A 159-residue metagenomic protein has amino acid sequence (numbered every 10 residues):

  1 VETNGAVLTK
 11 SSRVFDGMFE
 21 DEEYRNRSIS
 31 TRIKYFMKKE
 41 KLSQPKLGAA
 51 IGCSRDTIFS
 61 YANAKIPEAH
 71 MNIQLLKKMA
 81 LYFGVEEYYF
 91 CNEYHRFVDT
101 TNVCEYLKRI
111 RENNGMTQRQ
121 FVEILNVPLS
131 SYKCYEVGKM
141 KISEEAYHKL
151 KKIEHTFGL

Functional and structural regions predicted by a protein language model:
T3-E40, N92-N113: A short, Lys/Arg-rich alpha-helix, primarily the initiator
M37, A62-K65, L75, E136 (+2 more regions): DNA major-groove recognition helix of helix-turn-helix
K39, A50, Y82, N113 (+1 more regions): Residues within the alpha-helical elements of helix-turn-helix
Q44, L76, L107, Q118: Helix-turn-helix DNA-binding elements, focusing on the entry/boundary residues of the two helices that contact DNA
K46-G48, Q120-E123: Short alpha-helical "recognition helix" segments of helix-turn-helix
G52-H70, H95, V127-I142: Recognition helix of helix-turn-helix/homeodomain-like DNA-binding domains that insert into the DNA major groove
N72-Y89, E144-L159: DNA major-groove recognition helix of helix-turn-helix/homeodomain DNA-binding modules
